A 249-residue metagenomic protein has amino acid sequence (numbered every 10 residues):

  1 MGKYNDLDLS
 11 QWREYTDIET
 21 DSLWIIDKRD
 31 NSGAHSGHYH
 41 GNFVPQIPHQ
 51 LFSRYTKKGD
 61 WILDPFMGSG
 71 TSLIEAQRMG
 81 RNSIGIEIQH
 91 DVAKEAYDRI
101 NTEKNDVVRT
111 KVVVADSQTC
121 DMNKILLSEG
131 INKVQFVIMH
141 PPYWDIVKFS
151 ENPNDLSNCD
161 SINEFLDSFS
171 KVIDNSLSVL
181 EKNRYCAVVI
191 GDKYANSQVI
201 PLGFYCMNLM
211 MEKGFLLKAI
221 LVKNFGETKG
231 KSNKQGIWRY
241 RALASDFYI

Functional and structural regions predicted by a protein language model:
M1-I249: Class I S-adenosyl-L-methionine-dependent methyltransferase catalytic core
